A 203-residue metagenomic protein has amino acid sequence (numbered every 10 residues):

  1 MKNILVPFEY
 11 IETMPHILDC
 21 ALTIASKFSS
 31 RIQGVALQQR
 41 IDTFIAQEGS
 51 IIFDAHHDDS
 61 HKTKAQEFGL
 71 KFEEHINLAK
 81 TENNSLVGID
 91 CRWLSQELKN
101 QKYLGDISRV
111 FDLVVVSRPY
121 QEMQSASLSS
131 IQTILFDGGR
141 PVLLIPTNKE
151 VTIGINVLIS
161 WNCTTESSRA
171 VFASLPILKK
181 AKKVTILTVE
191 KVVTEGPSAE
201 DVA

Functional and structural regions predicted by a protein language model:
M1-A55, D137, I153-A203: Small/aliphatic-rich secondary-structure junction motif
L18, T23-K27, Q101-E150: Gly/Ser-rich helix-loop-strand patches that form or flank binding pockets for ribonucleotide-derived cofactors
Q39-D42, I76-V114: Structural beta-alpha unit
D54-E67: A short acidic, glycine-rich active-site loop that binds or catalyzes chemistry on phosphate/adenosine moieties
K64-E82: N-terminal Rossmann-like dinucleotide/flavin-binding domain of flavoprotein oxidoreductases that bind FAD/FMN
D90-R92, P141, K183: Conserved beta-strand segments of alpha/beta enzyme cores
D90-S95, Y120-M123, N162-C163: Short, flexible loop segments at the rims of nucleotide/cofactor-binding pockets, characterized by
